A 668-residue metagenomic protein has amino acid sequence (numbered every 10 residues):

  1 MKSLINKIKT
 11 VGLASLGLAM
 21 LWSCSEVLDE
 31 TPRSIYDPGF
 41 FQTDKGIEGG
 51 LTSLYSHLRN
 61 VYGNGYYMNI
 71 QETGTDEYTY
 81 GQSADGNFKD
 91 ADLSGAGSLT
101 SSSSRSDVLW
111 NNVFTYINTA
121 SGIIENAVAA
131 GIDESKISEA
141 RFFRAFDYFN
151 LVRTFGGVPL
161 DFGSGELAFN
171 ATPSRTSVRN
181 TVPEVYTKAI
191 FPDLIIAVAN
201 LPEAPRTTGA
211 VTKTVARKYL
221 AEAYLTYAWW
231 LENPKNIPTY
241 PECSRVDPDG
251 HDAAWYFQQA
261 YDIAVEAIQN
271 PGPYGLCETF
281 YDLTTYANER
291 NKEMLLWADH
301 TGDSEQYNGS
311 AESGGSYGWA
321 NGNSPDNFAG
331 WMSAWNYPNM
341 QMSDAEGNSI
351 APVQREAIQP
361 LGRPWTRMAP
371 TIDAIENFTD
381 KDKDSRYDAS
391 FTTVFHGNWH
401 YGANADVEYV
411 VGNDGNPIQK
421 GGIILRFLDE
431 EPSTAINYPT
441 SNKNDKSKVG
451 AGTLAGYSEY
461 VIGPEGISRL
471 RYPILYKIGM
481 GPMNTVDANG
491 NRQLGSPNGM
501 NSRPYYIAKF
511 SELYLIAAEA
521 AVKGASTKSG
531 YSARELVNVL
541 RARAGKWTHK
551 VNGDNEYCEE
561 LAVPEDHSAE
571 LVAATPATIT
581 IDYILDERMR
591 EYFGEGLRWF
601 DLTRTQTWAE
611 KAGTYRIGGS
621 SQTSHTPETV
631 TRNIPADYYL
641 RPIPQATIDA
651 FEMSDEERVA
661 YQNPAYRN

Functional and structural regions predicted by a protein language model:
M1-P32: Bacterial Sec-dependent N-terminal signal peptides
S23-C24, V113, T284-R355, P473 (+3 more regions): Long, intrinsically disordered, low-complexity segments
C24-Q71, A646-N668: Membrane-proximal, proline-rich intrinsically disordered regions
Q42-N64, S83-F155, S174-K213, N442 (+2 more regions): Conserved, well-structured interaction surfaces
V152-P159, P205, A223-K235, K523-T527: Short coil/turn linking the two alpha-helices of tandem helical-hairpin repeats
G157-R179, P183, L231-Q258: Short coil/linker segments at helix-helix boundaries
P360-A508: Flexible, polar/acidic helix-loop-strand segments at domain edges
